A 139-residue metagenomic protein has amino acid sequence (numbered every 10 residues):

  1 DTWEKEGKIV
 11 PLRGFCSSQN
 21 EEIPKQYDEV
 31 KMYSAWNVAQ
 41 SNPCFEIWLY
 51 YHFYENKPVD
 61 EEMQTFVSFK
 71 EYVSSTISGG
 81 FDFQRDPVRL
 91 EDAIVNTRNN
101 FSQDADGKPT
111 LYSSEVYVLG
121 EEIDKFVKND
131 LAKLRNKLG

Functional and structural regions predicted by a protein language model:
T2-G139: C-terminal accessory helical subdomains adjacent to catalytic cores in phosphodiester- and nucleotide-handling enzymes
